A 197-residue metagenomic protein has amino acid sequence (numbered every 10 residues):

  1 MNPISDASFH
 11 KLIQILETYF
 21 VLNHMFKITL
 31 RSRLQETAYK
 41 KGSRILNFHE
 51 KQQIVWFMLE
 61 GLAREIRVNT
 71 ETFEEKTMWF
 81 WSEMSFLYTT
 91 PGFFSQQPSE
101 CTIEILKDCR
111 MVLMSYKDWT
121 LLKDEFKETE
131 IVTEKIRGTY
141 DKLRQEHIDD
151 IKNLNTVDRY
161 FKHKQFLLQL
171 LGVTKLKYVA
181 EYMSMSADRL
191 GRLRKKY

Functional and structural regions predicted by a protein language model:
M1-Q35: Cyclic nucleotide-binding regulatory module and flanking cytosolic helices
Q35, R44, L62-R67, R110-M111: Short beta-strand segments in beta-sandwich/barrel cores
Q35-E50, E71-T72, W81-S85: Conserved short histidine dyad/triad with adjacent acidic residue
G42, Q53-I66, M84: Glycine- and acidic-residue-biased ligand/ion/polar-headgroup-sensing regions
R64-K76: A short beta-strand-loop-beta hairpin characteristic of the jelly-roll/cupin
K76-K135: Cyclic-nucleotide recognition modules
T139-D150: Short, Lys/Arg-enriched N-terminal segment that forms or immediately precedes the first helix of a structured domain
L154-Y197: Phosphate-/nucleic-acid-contacting segments
